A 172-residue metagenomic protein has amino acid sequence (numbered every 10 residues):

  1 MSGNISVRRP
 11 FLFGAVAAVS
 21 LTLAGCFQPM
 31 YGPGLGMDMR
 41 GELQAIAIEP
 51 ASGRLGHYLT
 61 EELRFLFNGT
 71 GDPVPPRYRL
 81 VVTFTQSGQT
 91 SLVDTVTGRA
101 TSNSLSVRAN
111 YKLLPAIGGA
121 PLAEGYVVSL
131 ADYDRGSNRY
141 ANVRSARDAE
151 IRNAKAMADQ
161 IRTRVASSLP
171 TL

Functional and structural regions predicted by a protein language model:
S6-F13: N-terminal export leaders
L21-G25: C-terminal motif of bacterial Sec signal peptides marking the signal peptidase cleavage site
F27-M30: Bacterial signal peptide processing site
G32-D38: Short, low-complexity, disordered segments immediately C-terminal to signal peptides in bacterial exported proteins
M39-A51, N138-A141: Acidic/histidine-rich, surface-exposed loop or edge segments in extracytoplasmic proteins
A45-R79: Post-signal-peptide N-terminal segment of Sec-exported extracytoplasmic proteins
T70-R77, V81-Y126, A131-D148: Surface-exposed short loop/turn segments
R144-L172: C-terminal/domain-edge helix-coil "capping" segments
